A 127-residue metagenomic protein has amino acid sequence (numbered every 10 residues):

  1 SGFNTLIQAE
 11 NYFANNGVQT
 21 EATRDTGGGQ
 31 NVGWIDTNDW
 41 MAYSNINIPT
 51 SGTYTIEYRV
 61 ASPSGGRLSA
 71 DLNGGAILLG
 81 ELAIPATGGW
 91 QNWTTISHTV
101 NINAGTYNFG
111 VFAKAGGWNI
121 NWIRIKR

Functional and structural regions predicted by a protein language model:
S1-R127: Extracytoplasmic
